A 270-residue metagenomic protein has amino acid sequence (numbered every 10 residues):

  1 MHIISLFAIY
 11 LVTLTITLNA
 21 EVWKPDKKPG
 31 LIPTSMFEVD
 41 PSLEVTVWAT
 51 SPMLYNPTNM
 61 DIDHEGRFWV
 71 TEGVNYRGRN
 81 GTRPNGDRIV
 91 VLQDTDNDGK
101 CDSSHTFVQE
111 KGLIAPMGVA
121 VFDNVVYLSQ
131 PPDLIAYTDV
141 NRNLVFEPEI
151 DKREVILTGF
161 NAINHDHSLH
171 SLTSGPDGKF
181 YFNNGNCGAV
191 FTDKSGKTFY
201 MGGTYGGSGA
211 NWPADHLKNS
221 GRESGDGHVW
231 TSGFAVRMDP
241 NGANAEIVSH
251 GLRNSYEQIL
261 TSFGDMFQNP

Functional and structural regions predicted by a protein language model:
I4-L6, P25-D26: Hydrophobic alpha-helical segments, principally membrane-spanning helices and signal/leader peptides
S5-T15: Bacterial N-terminal signal peptides
A20-P270: Beta-propeller domains with acidic blade repeats across secreted/periplasmic ectodomains and cytosolic WD/CNH propellers
